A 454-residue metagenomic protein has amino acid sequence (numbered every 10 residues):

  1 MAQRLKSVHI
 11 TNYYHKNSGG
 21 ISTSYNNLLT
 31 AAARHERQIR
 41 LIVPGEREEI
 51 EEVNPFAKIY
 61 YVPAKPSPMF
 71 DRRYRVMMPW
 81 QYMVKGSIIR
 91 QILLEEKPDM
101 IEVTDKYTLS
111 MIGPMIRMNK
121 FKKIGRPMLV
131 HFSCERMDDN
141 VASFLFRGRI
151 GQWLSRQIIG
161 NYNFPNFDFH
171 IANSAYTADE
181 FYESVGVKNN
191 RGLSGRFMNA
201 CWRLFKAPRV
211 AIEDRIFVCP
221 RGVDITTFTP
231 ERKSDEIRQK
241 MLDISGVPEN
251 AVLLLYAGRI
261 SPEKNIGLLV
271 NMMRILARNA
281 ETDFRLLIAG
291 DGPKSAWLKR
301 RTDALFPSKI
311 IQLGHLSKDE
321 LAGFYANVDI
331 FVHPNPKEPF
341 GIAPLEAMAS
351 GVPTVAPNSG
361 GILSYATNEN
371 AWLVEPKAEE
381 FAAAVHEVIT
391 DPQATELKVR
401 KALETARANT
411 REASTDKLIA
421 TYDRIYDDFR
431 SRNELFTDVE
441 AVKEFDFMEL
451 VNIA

Functional and structural regions predicted by a protein language model:
V8, V218, D243, P248-K264 (+1 more regions): Conserved donor-binding/catalytic core segment of Leloir-type glycosyltransferases
G45, Y176, G222: Carbohydrate-associated surface elements
Q152-H170, R196-P208: Membrane-proximal helix-turn-helix segments that form the acceptor-binding/catalytic region of lipid-linked
A296-L316: Nucleotide-activated donor-binding/catalytic signature segment of Leloir-type glycosyltransferases, i.e., the conserved
H315-L316, G323-V328: Short alpha-helical donor nucleotide-sugar binding micro-motif in glycosyltransferases
P336: Aromatic "clamp/platform" in nucleotide-sugar-dependent glycosyltransferases that forms part of the donor/acceptor
P353-A356: Short hydrophobic beta-strand element within catalytic cores of glycosyltransferases and related nucleotide-activated
N368-E379, E387-Q393, R407: Conserved acidic donor-binding segment of nucleotide-sugar-dependent glycosyltransferases
